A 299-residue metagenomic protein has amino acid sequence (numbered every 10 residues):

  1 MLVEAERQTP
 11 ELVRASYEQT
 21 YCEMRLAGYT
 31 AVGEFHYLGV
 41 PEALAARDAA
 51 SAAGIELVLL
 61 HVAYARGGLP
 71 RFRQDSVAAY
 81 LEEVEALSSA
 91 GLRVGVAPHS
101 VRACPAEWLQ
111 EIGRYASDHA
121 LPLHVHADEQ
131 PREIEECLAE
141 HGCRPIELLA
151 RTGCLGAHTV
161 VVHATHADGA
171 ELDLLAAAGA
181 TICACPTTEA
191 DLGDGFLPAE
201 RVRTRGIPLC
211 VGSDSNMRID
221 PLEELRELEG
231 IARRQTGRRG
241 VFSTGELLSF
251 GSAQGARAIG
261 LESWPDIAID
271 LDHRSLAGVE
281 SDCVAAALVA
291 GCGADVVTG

Functional and structural regions predicted by a protein language model:
M1-E56, A79-S89: Alpha-helical scaffold segments that flank or form the walls of functional sites
G28, A50, V96, H126 (+7 more regions): Divalent metal-coordination and catalytic microenvironments
P41-T165: Metal-coordinating catalytic core of metallo-dependent amide/deamination hydrolases
G54-E56, Y115-P122, C154-A157, L174-C183 (+2 more regions): Glycine-enriched alpha-helix->loop->beta-strand junction motifs that scaffold or abut catalytic
S100, H158-A167, A184-A190, G212: Catalytic beta/alpha-barrel core
L123-Q130, G193-G195, E200-E224, L261-A268: Short acidic/histidine-rich active-site segments
F250-I267, T298-G299: Mid-to-C-terminal alpha-helical segments outside catalytic/metal-binding sites
P265-G299: C-terminal cap of metal-dependent C-N hydrolases
